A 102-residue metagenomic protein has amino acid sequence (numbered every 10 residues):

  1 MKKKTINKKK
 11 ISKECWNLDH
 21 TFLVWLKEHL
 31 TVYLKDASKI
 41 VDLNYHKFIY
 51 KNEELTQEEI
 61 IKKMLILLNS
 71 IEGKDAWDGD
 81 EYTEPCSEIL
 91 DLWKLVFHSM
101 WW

Functional and structural regions predicted by a protein language model:
M1-W102: Long, non-globular targeting/processing and low-complexity regions
